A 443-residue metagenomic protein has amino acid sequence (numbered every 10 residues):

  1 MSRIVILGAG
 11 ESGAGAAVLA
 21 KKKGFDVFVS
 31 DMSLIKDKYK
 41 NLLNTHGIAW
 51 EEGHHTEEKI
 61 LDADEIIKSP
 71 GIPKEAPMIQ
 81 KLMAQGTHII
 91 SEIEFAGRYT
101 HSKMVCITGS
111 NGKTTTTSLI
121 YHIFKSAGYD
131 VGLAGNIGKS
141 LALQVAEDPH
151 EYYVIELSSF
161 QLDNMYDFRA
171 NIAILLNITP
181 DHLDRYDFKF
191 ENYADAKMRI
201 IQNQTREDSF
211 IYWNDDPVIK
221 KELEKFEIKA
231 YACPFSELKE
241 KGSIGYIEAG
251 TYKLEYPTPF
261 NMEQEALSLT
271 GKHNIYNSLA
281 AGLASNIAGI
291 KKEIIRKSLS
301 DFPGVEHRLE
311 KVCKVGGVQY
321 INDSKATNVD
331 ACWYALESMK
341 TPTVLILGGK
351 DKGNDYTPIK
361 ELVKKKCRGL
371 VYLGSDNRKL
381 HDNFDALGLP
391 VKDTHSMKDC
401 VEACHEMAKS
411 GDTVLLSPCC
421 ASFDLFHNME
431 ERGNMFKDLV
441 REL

Functional and structural regions predicted by a protein language model:
M1-S91, F95, T270, D382 (+1 more regions): N-terminal leader/targeting and accessory segments in enzymes
S2, K21-K22, E58-L61, P70-N214 (+3 more regions): Phosphate-binding loop of NTP-binding sites
S2-R3, G15-K23, M262-C367: Nucleotide phosphate-binding/pyrophosphate-handling subdomain across enzymes that bind or process nucleotide phosphates
G10, S33-I35, I137, D215-D216 (+2 more regions): Residues in the short beta-alpha loop(s) of Rossmann-like NAD(P)-binding domains
E11, P73, N111-T115, I275 (+2 more regions): Residue-level detector of alpha-helix initiation sites
D26-M32, F210-N214, I346-L347, K366-S375: Short internal beta-strands
Y39-N41, T357-D412: C-terminal helical cap/extension that packs against the catalytic core of soluble nucleotide-cofactor enzymes
E51-H54, I90-E94, E227-Y246, S298-S300 (+3 more regions): Beta-strand->loop->alpha-helix junctions that form or flank phosphate-binding loops in nucleotide-handling enzymes
